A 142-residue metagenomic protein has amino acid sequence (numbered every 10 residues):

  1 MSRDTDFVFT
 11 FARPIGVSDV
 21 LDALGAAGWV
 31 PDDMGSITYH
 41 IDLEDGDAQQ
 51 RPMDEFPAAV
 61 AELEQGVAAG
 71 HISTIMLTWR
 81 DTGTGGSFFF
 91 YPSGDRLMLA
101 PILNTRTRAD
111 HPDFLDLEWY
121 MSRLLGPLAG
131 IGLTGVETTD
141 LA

Functional and structural regions predicted by a protein language model:
M1-E44, D140-A142: Short, extreme N-terminal segment that most often corresponds to the first beta-strand
T10-P14, E44-G46, R80-T82, N104-R106: Generic structural motif
V20-L24, G46, L103, P112-L115: Surface-exposed beta-strand edges and their flanking turn/coil or helix-capping segments
M53-A142: Charged interaction segments
